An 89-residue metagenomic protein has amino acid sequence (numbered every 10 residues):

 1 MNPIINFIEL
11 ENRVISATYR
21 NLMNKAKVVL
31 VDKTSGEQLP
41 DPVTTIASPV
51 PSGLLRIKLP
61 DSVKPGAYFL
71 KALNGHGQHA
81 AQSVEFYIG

Functional and structural regions predicted by a protein language model:
M1-V29, K33-D41, P65, Q78-G89: Beta-strand/beta-sandwich contexts
P40-S48: Short, surface-exposed loop motifs enriched in S/T, G, D/E and P with embedded aromatic residues
A47-I57: Aromatic sugar-binding surface patches on proteins that engage polysaccharides or sugar-phosphate polymers
L59-G66: Surface-exposed, short loops/turns at beta-strand junctions within beta-sandwich domains
Y68-L70: A short tyrosine-centered beta-strand micro-motif
A72-N74: Conserved structural position at the C-terminal beta-strand of extracellular beta-sandwich adhesion modules
